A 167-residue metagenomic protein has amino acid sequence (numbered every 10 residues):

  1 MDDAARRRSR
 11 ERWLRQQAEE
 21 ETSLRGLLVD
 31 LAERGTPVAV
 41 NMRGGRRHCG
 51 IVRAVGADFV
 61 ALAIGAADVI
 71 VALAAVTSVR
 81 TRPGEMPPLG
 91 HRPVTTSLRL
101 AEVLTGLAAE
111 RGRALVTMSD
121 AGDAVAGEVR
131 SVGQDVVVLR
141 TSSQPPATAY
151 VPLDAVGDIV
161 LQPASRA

Functional and structural regions predicted by a protein language model:
M1-A167: Short glycine-rich, low-complexity segments
